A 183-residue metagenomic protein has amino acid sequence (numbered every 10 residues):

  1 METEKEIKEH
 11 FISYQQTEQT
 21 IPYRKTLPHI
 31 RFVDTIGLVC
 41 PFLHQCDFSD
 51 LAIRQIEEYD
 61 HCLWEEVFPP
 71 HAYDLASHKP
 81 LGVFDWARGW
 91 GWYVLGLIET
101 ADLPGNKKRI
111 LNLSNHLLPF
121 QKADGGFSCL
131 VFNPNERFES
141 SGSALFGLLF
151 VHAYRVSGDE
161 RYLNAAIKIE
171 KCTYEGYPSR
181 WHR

Functional and structural regions predicted by a protein language model:
M1-E2, E6-Q16, F127, N133-G142 (+1 more regions): CBM-like carbohydrate-recognition segments
M1-E2, G37-S49, W92-G105, A144-G158: Well-ordered alpha-helical scaffold segments within catalytic/enzyme domains
H10-I30, H61-F84, H116-N135, E175-R183: Glycine- and aromatic-rich loop/turn segments at beta-sheet edges
L27, G37-H61, F68-G82, L95-D102: Active-site lining segments of carbohydrate-active enzymes
H29-F32, S49, R54-E57, K171-S179: Acidic, mature catalytic/reactive cores of soluble proteins
R31-T35, L51, L81-Y93, R109 (+1 more regions): Short, contiguous, pocket-lining structural segments that sit at or immediately flank catalytic/ligand-binding sites
V94-F132: Oxyanion-binding "anion nests"
